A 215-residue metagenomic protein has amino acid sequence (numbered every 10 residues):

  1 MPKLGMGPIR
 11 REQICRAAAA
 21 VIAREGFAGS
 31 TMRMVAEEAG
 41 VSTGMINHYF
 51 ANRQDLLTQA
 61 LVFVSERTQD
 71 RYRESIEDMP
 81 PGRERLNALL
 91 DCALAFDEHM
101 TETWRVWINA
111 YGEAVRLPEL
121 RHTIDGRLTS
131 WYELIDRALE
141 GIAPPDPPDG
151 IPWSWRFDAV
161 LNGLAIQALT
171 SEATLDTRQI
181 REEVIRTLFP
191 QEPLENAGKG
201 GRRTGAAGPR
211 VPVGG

Functional and structural regions predicted by a protein language model:
Q13, A17-Q59: Helix-turn-helix
A18, A60, L161, A165-A168: Hydrophobic-face residues of short alpha-helical interaction/recognition segments
A28-G29, P144-G150: Short, charged helix-capping/linker segments at alpha-helix termini
F50, A95, N109-R116: Short helix-capping/turn signature of helix-turn-helix
Q59-V62, R73-T103, W153-F157: Hydrophobic alpha-helical connector segments
V62-T68: Short, basic, alpha-helical segments at the C-terminal edge of helix-turn-helix-like DNA-binding modules
H99-I108, R116-A143, P152-W155, E182 (+1 more regions): Amphipathic alpha-helical packing segments from all-alpha helical-bundle domains
Y132-E140, I151, V160, Q167-G215: C-terminal peripheral helix-coil segments that are non-catalytic and often amphipathic
